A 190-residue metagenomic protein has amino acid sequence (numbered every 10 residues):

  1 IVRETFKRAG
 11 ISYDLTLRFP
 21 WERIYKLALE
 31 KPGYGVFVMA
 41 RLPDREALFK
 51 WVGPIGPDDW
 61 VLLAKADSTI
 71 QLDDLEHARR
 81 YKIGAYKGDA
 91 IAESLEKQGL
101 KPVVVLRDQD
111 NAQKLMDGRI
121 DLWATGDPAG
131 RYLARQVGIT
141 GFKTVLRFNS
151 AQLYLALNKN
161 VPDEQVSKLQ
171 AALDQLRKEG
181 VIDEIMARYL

Functional and structural regions predicted by a protein language model:
I1-L48, A85, L169, E179: Extracytoplasmic small-molecule ligand-binding "clamshell" domains of the periplasmic binding protein/Venus flytrap
I1-R8, L155-Y189: Extended ligand-binding regions for polar small-molecule ligands
S12, A90-V103, D174-L190: Ligand-binding clefts/hinges and TM-proximal coupling segments of bilobed small-molecule sensing domains
S12-P20, A85, L100-D108, K114 (+1 more regions): Short beta-strand-to-loop elements that line the ligand-binding cleft of bilobed periplasmic-binding protein-like
R23-L27, N111-K114, I120, G130: Short, hydrophobic alpha-helical packing/hinge segments within bilobed ligand-binding/sensory domains
L29, V38-L48, D121-N149: A ligand-binding cleft/hinge motif common to bilobed small-molecule-binding domains
D58-V61, R135-Q170: Periplasmic-binding protein-like
A64-I83, V166: Flexible hinge/capping segments at coil-to-helix
